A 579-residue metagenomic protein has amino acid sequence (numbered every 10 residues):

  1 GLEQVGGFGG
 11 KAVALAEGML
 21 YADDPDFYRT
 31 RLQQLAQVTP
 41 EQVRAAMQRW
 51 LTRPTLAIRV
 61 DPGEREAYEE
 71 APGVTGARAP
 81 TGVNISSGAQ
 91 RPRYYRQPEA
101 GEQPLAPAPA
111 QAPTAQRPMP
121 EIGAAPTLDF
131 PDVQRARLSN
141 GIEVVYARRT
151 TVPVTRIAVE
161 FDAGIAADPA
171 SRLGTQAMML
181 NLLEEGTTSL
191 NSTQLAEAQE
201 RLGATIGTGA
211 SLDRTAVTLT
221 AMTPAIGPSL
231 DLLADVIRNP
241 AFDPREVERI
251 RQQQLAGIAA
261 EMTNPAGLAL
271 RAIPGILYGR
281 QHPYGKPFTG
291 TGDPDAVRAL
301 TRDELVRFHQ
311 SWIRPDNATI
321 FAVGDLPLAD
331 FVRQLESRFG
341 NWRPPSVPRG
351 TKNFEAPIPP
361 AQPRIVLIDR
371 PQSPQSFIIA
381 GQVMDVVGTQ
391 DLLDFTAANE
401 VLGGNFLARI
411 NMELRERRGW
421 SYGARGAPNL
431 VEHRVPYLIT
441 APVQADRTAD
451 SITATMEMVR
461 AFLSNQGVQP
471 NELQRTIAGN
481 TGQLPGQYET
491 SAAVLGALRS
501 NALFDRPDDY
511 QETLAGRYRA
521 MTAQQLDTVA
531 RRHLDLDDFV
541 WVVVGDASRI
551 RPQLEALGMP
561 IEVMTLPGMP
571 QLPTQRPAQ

Functional and structural regions predicted by a protein language model:
G1-A36, T55-D61, Y68-P72, V145-A147 (+12 more regions): M16 family metallopeptidases and their MPP-like homologs
R29-E160, V306, T319-F321, P327-R370 (+3 more regions): Proteolytic maturation boundary segments
G227-P228, L328-V332, Q390, R447-S451 (+1 more regions): Short, conserved charged micro-motifs
V297-L300, L305, A520: Alpha-helical scaffold elements lining the catalytic groove of polysaccharide deacetylases
